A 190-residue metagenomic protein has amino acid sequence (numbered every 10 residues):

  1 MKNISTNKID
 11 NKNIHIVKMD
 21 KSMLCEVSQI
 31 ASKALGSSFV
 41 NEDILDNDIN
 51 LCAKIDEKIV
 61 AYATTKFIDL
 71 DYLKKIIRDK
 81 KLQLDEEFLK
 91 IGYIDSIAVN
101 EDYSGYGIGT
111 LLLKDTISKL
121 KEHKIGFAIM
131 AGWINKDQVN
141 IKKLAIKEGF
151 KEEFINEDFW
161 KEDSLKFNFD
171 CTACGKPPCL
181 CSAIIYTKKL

Functional and structural regions predicted by a protein language model:
K8-V27: A short beta-loop-alpha structural element at the N-terminal edge of CoA-dependent acyl/N-acetyltransferase catalytic
S28-L70, K81-Q83: Active-site rim helix/loop that mediates acceptor-substrate recognition in acyltransferases
D48-C52, Y62, I91, S96 (+1 more regions): Short hydrophobic/aromatic beta-strand element in the GNAT-like acyltransferase core that lines or flanks the acyl-donor
T64-S96, E157-P177: Conserved acyl-donor/pantetheine-binding loop and adjacent beta-alpha core of acyl/acetyltransferases and related
I91, L120-K136: Conserved GNAT acetyl-CoA-binding A-motif
V99, G105-S118, K143: Conserved acetyl-CoA-binding loop-helix of GNAT-fold acetyltransferases
E101-S104, M130-K142, E157-E162: Conserved beta-strand-loop-alpha-helix junction that forms the acyl-donor binding cleft
L144-F154: Conserved acetyl-CoA-binding loop of GNAT-fold acetyltransferases
